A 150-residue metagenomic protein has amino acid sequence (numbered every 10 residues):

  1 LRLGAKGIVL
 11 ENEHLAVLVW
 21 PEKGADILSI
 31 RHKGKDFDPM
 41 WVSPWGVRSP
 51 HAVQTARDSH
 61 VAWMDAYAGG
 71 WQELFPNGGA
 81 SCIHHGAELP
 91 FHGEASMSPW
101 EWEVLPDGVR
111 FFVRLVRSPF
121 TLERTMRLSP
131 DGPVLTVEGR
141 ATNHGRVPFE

Functional and structural regions predicted by a protein language model:
L1-T136, R140, H144-E150: Surface-exposed acidic/polar loop and edge beta-strand patches at domain peripheries
